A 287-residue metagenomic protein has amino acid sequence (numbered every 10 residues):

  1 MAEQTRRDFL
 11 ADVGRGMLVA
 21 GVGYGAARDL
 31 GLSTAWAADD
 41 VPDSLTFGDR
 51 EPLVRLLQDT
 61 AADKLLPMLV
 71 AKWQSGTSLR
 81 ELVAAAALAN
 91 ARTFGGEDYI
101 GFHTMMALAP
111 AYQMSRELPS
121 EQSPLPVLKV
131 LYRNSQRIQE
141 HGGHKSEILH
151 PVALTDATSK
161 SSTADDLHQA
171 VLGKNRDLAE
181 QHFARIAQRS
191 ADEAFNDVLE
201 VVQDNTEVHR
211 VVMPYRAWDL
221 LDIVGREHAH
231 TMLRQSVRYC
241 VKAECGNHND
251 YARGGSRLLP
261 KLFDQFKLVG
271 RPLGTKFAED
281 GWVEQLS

Functional and structural regions predicted by a protein language model:
A2-S287: Mature, well-folded catalytic/scaffold domains that follow N-terminal targeting or propeptide regions
